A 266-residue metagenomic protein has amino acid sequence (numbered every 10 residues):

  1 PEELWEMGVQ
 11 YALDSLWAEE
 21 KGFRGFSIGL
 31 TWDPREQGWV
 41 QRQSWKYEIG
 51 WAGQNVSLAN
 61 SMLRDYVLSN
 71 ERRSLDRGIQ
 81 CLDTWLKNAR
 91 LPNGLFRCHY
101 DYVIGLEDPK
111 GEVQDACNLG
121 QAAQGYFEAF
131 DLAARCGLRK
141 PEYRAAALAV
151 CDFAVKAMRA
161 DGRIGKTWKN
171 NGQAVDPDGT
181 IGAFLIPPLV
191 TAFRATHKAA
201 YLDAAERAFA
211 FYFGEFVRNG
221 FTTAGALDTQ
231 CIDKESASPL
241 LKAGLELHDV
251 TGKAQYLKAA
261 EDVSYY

Functional and structural regions predicted by a protein language model:
P1-I49, Q80, T84-L106, L148-A149 (+1 more regions): Low-complexity, Ser/Thr/Pro/Gly-enriched N-terminal "stalk/linker" regions
E2-S15, N70-N88, R135-A157, H197-G214 (+1 more regions): Extended, well-ordered alpha-helical scaffold segments
Q37-N55, G105-Q121, G165-F184, F221-K242 (+1 more regions): Solvent-exposed loop and edge beta-strand segments that line ligand/cofactor-binding and catalytic clefts
V56-R72, Q121-R139, F184-A199, P239-A254: Well-ordered alpha-helical scaffold segments within catalytic/enzyme domains
L86-L91, L95, V217-R218, D228-A243 (+1 more regions): Long amphipathic alpha-helical scaffold regions
N93-G94, C98, C151-Q173, G182-I186 (+2 more regions): Core solenoid repeat modules with strong leucine/isoleucine-rich periodicity, prominently canonical LRR arrays but also
C117, A123-G125, M158: Long, acidic/serine-threonine-rich intrinsically disordered regions with weak helical/coil propensity that act as
